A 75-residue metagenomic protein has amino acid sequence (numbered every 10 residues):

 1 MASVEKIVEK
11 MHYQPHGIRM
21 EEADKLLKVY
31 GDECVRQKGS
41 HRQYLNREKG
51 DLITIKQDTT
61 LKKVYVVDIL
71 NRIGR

Functional and structural regions predicted by a protein language model:
A2-K38, R47-R75: Basic nucleic-acid-binding interfaces
Q43-L45: Short, conserved DNA-binding cores of transcription-related domains
